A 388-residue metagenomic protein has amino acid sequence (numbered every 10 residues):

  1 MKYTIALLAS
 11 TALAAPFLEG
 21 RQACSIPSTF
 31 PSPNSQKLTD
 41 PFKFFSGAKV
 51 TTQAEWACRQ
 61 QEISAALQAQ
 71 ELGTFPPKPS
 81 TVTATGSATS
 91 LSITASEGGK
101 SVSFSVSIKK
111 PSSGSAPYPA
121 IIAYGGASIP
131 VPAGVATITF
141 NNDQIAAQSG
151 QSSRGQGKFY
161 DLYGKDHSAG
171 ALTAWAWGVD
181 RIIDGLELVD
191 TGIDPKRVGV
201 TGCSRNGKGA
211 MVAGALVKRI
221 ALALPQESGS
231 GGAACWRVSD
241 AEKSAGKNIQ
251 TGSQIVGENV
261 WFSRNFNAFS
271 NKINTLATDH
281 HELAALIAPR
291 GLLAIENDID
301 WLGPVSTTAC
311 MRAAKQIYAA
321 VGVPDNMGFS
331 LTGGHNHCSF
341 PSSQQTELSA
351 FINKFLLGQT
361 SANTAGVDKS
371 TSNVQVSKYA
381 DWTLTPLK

Functional and structural regions predicted by a protein language model:
M1-Q22: Fungal secretory targeting signals
F17-S105, K110-A116, A288, N297-K388: Alpha/beta-hydrolase-fold serine-hydrolase catalytic core, especially in secreted/extracellular enzymes
A116-I121, A133-T137, D194-R197, K218-L222 (+2 more regions): Loop/turn elements at helix/coil->beta-strand transitions in domains of secreted/extracellular proteins
A123-G192, G229-S239: Cap/lid segment of the alpha/beta-hydrolase catalytic domain
N141, T201, Q226-E227, I295 (+1 more regions): Alpha/beta-hydrolase-fold catalytic nucleophile elbow
I182-K247, F262, K272-T275: Primarily recognizes the serine-hydrolase "nucleophile elbow" in alpha/beta-hydrolase and SGNH/GDSL folds
E187, E227-G231, V260, A288 (+1 more regions): Cell-envelope and extracellular/periplasmic
E227-L283, L302-M311, A319-P324: Mobile cap/lid helix-loop segments that gate and shape the active-site cleft of serine hydrolases
